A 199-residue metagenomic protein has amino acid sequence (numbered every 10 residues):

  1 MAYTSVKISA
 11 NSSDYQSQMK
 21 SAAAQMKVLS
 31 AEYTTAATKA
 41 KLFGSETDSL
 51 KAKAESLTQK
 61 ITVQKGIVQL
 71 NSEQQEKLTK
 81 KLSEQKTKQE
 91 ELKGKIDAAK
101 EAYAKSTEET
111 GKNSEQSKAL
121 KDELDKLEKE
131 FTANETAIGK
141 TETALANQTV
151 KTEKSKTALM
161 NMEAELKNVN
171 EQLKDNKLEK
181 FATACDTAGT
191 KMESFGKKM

Functional and structural regions predicted by a protein language model:
A2-D14, Q18-K198: Residues at a specific register/face of alpha-helical coiled-coils
